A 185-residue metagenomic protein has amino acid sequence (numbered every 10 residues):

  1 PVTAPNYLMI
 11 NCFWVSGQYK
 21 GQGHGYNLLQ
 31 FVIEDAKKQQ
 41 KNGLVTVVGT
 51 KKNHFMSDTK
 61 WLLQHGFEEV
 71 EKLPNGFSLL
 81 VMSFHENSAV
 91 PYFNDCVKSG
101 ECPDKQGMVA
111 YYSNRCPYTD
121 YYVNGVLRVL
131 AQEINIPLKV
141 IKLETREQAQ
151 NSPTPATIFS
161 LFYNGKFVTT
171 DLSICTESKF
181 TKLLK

Functional and structural regions predicted by a protein language model:
P1-C12: Conserved acyl-donor/pantetheine-binding loop and adjacent beta-alpha core of acyl/acetyltransferases and related
C12-V15, G21-A36: Conserved acetyl-CoA-binding loop-helix of GNAT-fold acetyltransferases
A36-H54: Conserved GNAT acetyl-CoA-binding A-motif
V47-V48, L63-L80, V168: Conserved catalytic-core motifs of GNAT/GCN5-like acyltransferases
N75-K98: C-terminal "cap" of GNAT-fold acetyltransferases
V97-Q132: Local sequence-structure signature of Cys/Sec-based thiol-disulfide redox active-site neighborhoods
P153-F162: Structural micro-motif
Y163-K185: Non-catalytic, surface beta->alpha helical segment in thiol-disulfide oxidoreductase systems
